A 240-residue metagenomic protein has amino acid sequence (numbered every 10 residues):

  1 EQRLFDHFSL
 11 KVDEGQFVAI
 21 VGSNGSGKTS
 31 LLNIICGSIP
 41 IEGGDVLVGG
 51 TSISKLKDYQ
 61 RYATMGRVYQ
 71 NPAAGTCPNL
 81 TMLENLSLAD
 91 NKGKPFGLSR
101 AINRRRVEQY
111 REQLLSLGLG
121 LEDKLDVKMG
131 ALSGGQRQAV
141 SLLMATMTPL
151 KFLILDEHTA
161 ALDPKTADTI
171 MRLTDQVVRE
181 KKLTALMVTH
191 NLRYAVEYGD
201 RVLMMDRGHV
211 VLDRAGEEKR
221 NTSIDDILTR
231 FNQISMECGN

Functional and structural regions predicted by a protein language model:
V21-S23: The feature captures the beta-strand-to-loop junction immediately N-terminal to the Walker
C36: Helix-to-loop junction immediately C-terminal to a conserved catalytic motif
G44-S52, R214: Conserved ABC transporter NBD signature motif
S52-G66, A74, F96-S99, N103 (+1 more regions): ABC ATPase NBD coupling module
T146-K151: A short, proline-enriched helix->beta-strand linker immediately N-terminal to the Walker B motif in ABC-type P-loop
T189-H190: H-loop/switch region of ABC-family ATPase nucleotide-binding domains
H209-Q233: Conserved beta-strand-loop-alpha-helix hinge in the C-terminal portion of ABC ATPase nucleotide-binding domains
